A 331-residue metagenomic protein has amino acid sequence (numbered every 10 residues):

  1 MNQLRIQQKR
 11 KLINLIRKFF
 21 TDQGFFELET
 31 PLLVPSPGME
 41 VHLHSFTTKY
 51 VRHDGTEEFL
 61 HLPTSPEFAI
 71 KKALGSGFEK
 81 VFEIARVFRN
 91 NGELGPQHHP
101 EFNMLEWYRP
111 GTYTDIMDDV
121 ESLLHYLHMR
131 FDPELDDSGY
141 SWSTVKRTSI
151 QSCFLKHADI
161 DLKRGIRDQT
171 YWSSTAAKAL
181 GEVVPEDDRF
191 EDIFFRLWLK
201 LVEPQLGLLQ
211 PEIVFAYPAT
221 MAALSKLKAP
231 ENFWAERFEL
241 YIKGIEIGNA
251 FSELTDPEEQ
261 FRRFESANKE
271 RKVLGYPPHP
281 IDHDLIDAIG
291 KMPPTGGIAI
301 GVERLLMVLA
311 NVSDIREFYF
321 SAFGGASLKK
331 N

Functional and structural regions predicted by a protein language model:
M1-D115, H125, A176: Class II aminoacyl-tRNA synthetase-like tRNA-binding/catalytic domains
Q7-L15, Q23, S65-A69, E79 (+17 more regions): Generic recognition of stable, solvent-exposed alpha-helical segments in well-folded globular domains
L15, F19, Q23, A73 (+9 more regions): Generic, well-ordered alpha-helical scaffold segments in large soluble proteins
L28-P31, V214-Y217, K243, F318-S321: Generic beta-strand/beta-sheet core signal
L74, I247, P294-I298: Short conserved micro-motifs on helix faces and helix-strand junctions that flank and scaffold key functional residues
Y126-I245, S266-M292, N331: Metal-assisted phosphate- and nucleotidyl-transfer catalytic regions
P257-N331: Active-site pocket scaffolds in enzymes
